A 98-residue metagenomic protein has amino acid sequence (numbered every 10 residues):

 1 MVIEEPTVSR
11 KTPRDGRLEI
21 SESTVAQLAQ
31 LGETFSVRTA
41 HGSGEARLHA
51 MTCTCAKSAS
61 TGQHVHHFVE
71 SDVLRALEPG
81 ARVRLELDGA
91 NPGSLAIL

Functional and structural regions predicted by a protein language model:
M1-L98: Acidic, low-complexity intrinsically disordered regions
